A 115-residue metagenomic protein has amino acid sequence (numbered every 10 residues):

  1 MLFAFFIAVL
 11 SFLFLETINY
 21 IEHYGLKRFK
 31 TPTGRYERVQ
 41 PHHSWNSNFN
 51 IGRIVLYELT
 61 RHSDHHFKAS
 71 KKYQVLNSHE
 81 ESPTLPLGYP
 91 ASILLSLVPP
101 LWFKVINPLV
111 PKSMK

Functional and structural regions predicted by a protein language model:
A4, L10-K115: Cytosolic/stromal cytosol-facing helical appendages immediately following the last transmembrane segment
